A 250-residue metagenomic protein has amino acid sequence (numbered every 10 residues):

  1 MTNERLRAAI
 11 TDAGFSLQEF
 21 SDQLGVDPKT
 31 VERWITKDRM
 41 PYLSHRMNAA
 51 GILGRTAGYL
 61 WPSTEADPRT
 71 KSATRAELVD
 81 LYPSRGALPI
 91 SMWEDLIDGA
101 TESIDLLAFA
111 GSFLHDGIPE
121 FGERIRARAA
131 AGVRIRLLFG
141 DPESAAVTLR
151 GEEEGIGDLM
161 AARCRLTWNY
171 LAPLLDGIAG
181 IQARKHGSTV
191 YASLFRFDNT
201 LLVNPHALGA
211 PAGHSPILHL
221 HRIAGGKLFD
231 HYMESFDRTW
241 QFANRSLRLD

Functional and structural regions predicted by a protein language model:
M1-F15, E19, Q23: A short, Lys/Arg-rich alpha-helix, primarily the initiator
E32-R33, M47, W61: Key DNA-contacting residues within the recognition helix of helix-turn-helix
K37-A50: Short, basic-rich loop-to-helix N-cap that marks the start of a DNA-contacting helix
G54-R69: Short C-terminal boundary/hinge segments that cap the last helix of small helical domains
R69-V147, M233-R238, R245: PLD-like (HKD) phosphodiesterase/transphosphatidyltransferase domain
D141, V147-Y191: HKD-type phospholipase D/PLD-like phosphodiesterase module
I181-L220: HKD (HxKxxxxD) catalytic microenvironment of the phospholipase D
